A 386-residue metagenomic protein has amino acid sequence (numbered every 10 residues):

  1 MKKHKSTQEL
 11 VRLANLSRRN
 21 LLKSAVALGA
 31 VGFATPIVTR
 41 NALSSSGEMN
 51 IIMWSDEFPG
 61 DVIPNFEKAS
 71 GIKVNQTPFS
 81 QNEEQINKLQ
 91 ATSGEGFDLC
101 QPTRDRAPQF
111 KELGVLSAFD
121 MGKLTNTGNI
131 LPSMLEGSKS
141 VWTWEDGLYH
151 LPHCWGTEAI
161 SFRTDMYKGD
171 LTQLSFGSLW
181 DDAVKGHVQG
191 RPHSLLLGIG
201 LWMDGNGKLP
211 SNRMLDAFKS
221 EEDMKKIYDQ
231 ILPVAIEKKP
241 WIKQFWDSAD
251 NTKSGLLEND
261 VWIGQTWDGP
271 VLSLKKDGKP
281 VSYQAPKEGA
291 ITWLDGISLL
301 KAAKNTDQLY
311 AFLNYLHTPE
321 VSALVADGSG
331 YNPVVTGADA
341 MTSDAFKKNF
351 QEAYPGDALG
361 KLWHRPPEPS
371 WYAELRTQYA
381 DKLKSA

Functional and structural regions predicted by a protein language model:
M1-N20, A27: N-terminal secretory signal peptides
L43, I291, L300-W363: Mature extracytoplasmic/periplasmic domains
L43-F110: Early extracytoplasmic/lumenal segment of secretory-pathway proteins
F97-Q101, F245, W262-W267: Paired acidic/hydrophobic, glycine-rich loop segments that form the ligand-binding mouth/hinge of periplasmic-binding
R106-Q109, W262-P280: A ligand-binding cleft/hinge motif common to bilobed small-molecule-binding domains
K111-K243, D247-N251: Extracytoplasmic ligand-binding site segments that recognize negatively charged/polar headgroups
D229, P233-K238, D277-S298: Periplasmic-binding protein-like
S254, G356-A386: Conserved C-terminal helix/tail region of periplasmic/extracytoplasmic solute-binding proteins
